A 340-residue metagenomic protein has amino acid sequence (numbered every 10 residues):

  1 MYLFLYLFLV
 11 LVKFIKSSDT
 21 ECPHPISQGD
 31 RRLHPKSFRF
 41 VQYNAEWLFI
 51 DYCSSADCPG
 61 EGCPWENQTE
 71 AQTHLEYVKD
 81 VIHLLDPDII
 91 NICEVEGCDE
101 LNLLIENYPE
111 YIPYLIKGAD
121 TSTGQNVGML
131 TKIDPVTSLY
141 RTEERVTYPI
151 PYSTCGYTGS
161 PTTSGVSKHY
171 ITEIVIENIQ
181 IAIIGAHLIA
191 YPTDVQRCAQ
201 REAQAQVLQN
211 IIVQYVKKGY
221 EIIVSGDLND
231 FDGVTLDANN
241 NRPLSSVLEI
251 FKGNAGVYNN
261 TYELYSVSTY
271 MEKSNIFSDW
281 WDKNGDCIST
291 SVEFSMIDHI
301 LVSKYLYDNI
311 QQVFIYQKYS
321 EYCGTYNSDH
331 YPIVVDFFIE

Functional and structural regions predicted by a protein language model:
Y2-K13, S17: Cleavable N-terminal signal peptides of Sec/SRP-targeted secreted and luminal proteins
I15-E110, L115-Q125, E340: N-terminal, active-site-proximal structural segment of metallo-dependent hydrolase catalytic domains
S18-G29, E202, N210, Q214-I223 (+1 more regions): Metal-dependent phosphoester-hydrolase catalytic domains
R31-F40, F49-Y52, D134-T137, S164-A190 (+1 more regions): Beta-strand-turn-beta hairpins that frame and shape the catalytic cleft of phosphate-ester-processing enzymes
V41-L48, C93-E96, I116-D120, K132-I133 (+5 more regions): Active-site-proximal beta-strand/loop segments in catalytic clefts of secreted hydrolases
I50-Y52, D99-N102, S122-N126, Y191-Q196 (+1 more regions): Extracytoplasmic/secreted cell-surface and envelope-processing proteins
H74-V78, N91, G97-E100, L104 (+5 more regions): Stable alpha-helical elements in mature extracytoplasmic
V95-Q180, L188: Structured beta-strand-rich core segments of catalytic domains in phosphoester-bond hydrolases
